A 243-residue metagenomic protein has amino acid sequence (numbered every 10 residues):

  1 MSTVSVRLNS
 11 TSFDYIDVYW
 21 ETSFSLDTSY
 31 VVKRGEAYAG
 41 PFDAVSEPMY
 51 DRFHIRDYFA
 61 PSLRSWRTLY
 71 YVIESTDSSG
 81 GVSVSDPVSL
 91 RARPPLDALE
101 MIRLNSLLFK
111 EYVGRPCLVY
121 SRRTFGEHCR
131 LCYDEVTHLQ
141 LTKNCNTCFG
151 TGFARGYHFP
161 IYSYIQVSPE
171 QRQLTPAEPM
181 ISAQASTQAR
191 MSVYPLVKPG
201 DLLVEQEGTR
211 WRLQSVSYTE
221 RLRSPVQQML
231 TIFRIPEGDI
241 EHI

Functional and structural regions predicted by a protein language model:
M1-L26, G80-A98: Pro/Thr/Ser/Gly-rich low-complexity, intrinsically disordered linker/stalk tracts
D27-R67, S78-G81: Recognizes extended acidic, P/S/T-rich segments that occur within or adjacent to Ig-like beta-sandwich modules
R93-V136, T151: Active-site-proximal polar cores
L108-F109, V113-R115, I232-I243: Glycine- and charge-enriched low-complexity intrinsically disordered segments
I165-T187: Short, basic/aromatic beta-hairpin or loop at an interaction surface
L202, T209-E220: Short beta-strand-centered aromatic/proline hotspots
T219-P236: Short, solvent-exposed secondary-structure boundary/capping segments
